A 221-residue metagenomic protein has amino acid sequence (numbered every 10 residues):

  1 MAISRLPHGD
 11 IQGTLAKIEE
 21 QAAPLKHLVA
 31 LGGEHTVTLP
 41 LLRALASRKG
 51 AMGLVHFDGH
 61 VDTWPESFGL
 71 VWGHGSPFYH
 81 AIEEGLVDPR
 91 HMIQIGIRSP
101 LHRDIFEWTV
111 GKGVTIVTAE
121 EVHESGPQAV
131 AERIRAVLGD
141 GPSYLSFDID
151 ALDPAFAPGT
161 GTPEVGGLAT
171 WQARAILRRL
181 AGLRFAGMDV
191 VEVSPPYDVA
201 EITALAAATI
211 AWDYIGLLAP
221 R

Functional and structural regions predicted by a protein language model:
M1-R221: Conserved alpha-helical scaffold segments that buttress catalytic/binding sites
